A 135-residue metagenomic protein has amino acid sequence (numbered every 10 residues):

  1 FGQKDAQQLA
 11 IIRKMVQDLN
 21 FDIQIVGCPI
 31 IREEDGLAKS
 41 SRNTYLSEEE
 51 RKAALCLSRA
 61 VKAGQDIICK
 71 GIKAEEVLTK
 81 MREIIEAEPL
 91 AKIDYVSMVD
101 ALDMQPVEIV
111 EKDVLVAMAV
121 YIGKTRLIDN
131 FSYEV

Functional and structural regions predicted by a protein language model:
G2-L90, V99-A101, F131: Nucleotidyltransferase catalytic core that binds NTPs
E75, K80-V135: Phosphate/ribose-recognition catalytic cores of enzymes acting on nucleotide-derived substrates
